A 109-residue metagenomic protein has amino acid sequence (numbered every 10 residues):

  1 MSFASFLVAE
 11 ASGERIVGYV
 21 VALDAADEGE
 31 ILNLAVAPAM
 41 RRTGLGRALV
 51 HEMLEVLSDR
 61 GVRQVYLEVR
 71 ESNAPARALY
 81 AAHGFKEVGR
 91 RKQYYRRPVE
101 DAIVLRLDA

Functional and structural regions predicted by a protein language model:
M1-T43, R47-R60, D108-A109: Acetyl-CoA-dependent GNAT
A22, V56, A76, V88-R90 (+1 more regions): Structured catalytic core of nucleotide-sugar glycosyltransferases
A37, R41, R70-S72, R97: Residue-level recognition of the GNAT/N-acetyltransferase active site
G46, V50, S72-A76, Q93-P98: Short glycine/proline-centered loop/turn elements that form peptide/ligand docking sites
L57-E68, R91: Conserved GNAT acetyl-CoA-binding A-motif
R60, A78, A82-H83: Structural motif
E68, A81, K86-I103: Conserved catalytic-core motifs of GNAT/GCN5-like acyltransferases
